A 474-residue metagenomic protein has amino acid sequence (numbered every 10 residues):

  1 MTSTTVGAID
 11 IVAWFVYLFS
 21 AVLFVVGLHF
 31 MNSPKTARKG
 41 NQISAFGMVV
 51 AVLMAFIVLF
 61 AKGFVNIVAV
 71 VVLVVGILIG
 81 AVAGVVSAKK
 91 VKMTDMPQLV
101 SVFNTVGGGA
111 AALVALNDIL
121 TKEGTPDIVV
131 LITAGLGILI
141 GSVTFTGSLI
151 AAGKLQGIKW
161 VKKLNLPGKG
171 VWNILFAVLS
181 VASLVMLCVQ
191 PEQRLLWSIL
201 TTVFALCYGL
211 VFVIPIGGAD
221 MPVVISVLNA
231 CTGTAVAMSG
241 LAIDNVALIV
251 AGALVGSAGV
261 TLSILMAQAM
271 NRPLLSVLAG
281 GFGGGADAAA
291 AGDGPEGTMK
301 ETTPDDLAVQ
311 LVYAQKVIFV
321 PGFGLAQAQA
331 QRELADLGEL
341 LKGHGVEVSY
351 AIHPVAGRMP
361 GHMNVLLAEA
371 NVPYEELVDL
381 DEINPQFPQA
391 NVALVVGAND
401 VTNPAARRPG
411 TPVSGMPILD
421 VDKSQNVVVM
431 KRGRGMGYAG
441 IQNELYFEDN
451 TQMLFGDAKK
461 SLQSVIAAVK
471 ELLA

Functional and structural regions predicted by a protein language model:
G7-A21, V65-A81, V130-F145, P191-F204: Structural signature of hydrophobic alpha-helical transmembrane segments
A21-F24, F46-A55, V72-G80, G84 (+10 more regions): Alpha-helical transmembrane segments in multi-pass membrane proteins
F24-R38, A81-V100, S148-K163, Y208-M221 (+1 more regions): C-terminal ends of transmembrane helices
R38-M48, L73-V74, D95-G107, K163-L175 (+1 more regions): Cytoplasmic-side transmembrane-helix entry/capping segments in multi-pass membrane proteins
A55-V74, V86-D95, A112-I128, Q190-P191: Transmembrane alpha-helix boundary signature
G63, N117-P126, C188-E192, L196 (+3 more regions): Transmembrane helix-loop junctions at the membrane interface of multipass transporters and ion channels
L254-A314: Membrane-interfacial segments at transmembrane helix termini in multi-pass membrane proteins
P295-A474: Structured cytosolic domains appended to multi-pass membrane proteins
